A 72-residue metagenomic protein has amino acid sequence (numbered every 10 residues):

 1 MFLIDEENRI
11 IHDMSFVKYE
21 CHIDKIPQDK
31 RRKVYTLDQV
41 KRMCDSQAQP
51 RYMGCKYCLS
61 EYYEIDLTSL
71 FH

Functional and structural regions predicted by a protein language model:
M1-H72: Mature, structured domains enriched in cysteine- and short glycine motifs
